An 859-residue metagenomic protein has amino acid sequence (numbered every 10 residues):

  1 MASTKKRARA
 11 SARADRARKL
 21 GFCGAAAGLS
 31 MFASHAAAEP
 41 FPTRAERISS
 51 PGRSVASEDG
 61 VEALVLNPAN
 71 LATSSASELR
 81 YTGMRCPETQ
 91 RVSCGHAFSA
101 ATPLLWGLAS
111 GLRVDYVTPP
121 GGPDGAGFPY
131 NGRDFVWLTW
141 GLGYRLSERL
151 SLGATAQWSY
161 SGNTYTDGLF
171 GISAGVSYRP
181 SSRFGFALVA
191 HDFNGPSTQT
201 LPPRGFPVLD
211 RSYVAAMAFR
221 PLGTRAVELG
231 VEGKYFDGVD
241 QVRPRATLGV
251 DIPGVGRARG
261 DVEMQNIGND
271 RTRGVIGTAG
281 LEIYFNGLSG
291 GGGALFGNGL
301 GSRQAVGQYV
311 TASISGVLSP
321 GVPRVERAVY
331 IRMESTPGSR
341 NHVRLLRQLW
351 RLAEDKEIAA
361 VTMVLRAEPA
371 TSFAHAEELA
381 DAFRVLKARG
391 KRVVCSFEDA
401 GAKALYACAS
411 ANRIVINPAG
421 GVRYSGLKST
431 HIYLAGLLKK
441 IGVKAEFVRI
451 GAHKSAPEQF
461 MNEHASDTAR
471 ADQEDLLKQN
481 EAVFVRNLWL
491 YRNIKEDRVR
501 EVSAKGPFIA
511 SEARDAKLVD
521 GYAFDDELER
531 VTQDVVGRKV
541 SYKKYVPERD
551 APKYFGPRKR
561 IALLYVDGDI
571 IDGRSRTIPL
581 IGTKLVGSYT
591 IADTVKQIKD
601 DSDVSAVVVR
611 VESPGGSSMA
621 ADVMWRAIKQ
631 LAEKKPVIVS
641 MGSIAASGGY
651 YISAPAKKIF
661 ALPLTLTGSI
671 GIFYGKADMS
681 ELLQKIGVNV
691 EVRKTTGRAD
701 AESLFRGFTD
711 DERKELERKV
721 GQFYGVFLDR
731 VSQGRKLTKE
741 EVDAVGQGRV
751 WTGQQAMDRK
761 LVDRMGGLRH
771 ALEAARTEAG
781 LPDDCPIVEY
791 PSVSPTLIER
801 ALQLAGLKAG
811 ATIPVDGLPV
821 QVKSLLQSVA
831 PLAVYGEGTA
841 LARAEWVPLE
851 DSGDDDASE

Functional and structural regions predicted by a protein language model:
H35-L105: N-terminal, post-signal peptide beta-strand-biased segments of exported outer-membrane/organellar beta-barrel and other
E62-L64, V92-H96, G132-L138, G168-I172 (+5 more regions): Residues that define the transmembrane beta-barrel architecture of outer-membrane proteins
A72-S75, A101-W106, Y144-L150, Y178-S182 (+5 more regions): Outer-membrane beta-barrel strand-turn architecture
L79-G83, S110-V114, L142, L150-A156 (+7 more regions): Membrane-embedded beta-strand positions of outer-membrane beta-barrel proteins
G83-P87, V114-P120, A156-G162, F170 (+9 more regions): Transmembrane beta-strands of outer-membrane beta-barrel pores
A187-A190, S197-L300: Outer membrane beta-barrel transmembrane domains
V255, G268, I276, G280-W350 (+10 more regions): Intrinsically disordered, low-complexity segments enriched in small/flexible residues
V306, V310-L434, P557-L682: Cleft-lining beta-strand/loop regions that shape enzyme active-site pockets
